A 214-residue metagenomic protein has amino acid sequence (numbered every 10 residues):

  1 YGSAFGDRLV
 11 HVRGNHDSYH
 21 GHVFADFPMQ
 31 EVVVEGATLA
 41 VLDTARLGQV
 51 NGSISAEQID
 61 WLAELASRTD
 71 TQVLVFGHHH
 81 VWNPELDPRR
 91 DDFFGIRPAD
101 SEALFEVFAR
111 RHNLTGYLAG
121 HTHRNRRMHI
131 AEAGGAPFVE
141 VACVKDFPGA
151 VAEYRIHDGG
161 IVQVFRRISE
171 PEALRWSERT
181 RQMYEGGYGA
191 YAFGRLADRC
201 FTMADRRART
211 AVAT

Functional and structural regions predicted by a protein language model:
Y1-P28, D100: Core catalytic region of metal-dependent phosphoesterases/phosphodiesterases, especially metallo-beta-lactamase-like
N15-S18, A45, H80, H121-N125 (+1 more regions): Catalytic metal-binding/acid-base residues of hydrolase active sites
P28-E35, M128-E132: Short acidic-hydrophobic surface loop/beta-edge motif
E31, L39-V41, V151-E153: Conserved hydrophobic/aromatic beta-strand scaffold that supports enzyme active sites
G36-R46, L74-F76, P137-A142, V164-I168: Active-site-proximal beta-strand elements of phosphoester/diester hydrolases
A40, Q49-P137, G187-A211: His/acidic metal-ligating clusters that form di-metal
N113, G120-E172: Active-site/pore-lining binding-face segments in mid-to-C-terminal subdomains
H157-T214: A short C-terminal boundary segment appended to hydrolase-like catalytic domains
